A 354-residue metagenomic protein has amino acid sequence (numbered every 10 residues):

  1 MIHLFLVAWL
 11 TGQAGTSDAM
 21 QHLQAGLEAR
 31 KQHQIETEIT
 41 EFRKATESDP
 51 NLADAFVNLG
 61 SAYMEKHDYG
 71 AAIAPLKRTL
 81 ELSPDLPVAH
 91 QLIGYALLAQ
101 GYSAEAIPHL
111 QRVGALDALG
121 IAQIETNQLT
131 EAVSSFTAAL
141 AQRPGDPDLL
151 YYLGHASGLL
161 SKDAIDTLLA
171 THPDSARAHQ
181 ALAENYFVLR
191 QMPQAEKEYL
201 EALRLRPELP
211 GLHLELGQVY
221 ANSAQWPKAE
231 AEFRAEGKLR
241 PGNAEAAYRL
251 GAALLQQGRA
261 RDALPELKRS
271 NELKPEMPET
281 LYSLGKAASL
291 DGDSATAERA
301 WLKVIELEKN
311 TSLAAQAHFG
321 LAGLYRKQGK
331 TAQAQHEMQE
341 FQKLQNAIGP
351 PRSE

Functional and structural regions predicted by a protein language model:
L6-R43, E47, A53-D54, N58 (+4 more regions): N-terminal leader/linker segments that initiate helical-solenoid repeat arrays
W9-Q21, P108-Q111, D166-H172, E308-N310: TPR-adjacent "capping" and linker segments in tetratricopeptide-repeat scaffold/adaptor proteins
A19, A53-D54, P87-V88, V113-G114 (+7 more regions): Helix-start (N-cap) detector for alpha-helical repeat units in TPR-like alpha-solenoids, especially tetratricopeptide
A19-M20, L159, D163, T167-A170 (+3 more regions): Terminal, low-structured helical/coil segments at or just beyond the last alpha-helical repeat
K31-K44, E65-R78, A99-D117, E125-A138 (+6 more regions): Structural signature of tandem alpha-helical TPR/SEL1-like repeats, specifically the intra-repeat loop/turn
S48, L82, R112-L116, Q142 (+6 more regions): Structural marker of alpha-solenoid helical repeat scaffolds
